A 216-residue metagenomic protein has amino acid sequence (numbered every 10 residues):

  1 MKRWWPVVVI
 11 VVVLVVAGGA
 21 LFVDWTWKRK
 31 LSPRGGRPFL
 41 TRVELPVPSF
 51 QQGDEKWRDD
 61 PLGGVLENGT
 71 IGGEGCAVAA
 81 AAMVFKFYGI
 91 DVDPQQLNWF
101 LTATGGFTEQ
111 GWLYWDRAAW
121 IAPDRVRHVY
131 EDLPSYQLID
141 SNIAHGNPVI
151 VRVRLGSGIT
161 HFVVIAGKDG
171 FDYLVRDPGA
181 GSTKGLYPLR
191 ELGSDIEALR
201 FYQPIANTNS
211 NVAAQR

Functional and structural regions predicted by a protein language model:
M1-W4, V11, N209-R216: Polar low-complexity intrinsically disordered regions
K2-G106: Active-site-adjacent structural segments surrounding the nucleophilic cysteine of cysteine proteases and isopeptidases
G19-D24, L31, P38, A82-R216: Conserved active-site-adjacent core of cysteine acyl-enzyme catalytic domains
